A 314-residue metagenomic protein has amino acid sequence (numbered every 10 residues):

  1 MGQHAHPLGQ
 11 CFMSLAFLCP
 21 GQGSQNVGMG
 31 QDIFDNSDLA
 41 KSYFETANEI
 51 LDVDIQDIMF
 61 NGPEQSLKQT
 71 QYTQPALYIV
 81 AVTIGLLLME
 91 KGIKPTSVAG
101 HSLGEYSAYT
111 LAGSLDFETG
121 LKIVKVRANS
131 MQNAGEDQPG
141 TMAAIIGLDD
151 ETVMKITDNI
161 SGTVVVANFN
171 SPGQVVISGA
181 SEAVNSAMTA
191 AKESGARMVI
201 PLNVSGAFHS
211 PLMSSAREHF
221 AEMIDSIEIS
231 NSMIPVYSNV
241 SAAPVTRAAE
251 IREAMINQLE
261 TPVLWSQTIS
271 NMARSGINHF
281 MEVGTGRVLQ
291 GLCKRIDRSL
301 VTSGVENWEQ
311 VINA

Functional and structural regions predicted by a protein language model:
L8, F12-V153, M198, L202 (+2 more regions): FabD-like malonyl-/acyl-CoA
Q22-S24, L51, A112-E260: Alpha/beta catalytic cores of group-transfer enzymes, especially the acyltransferase/condensing modules of polyketide
T73-P75, A207, P262: Glycine-rich phosphate/pyrophosphate-binding beta-alpha loops
T261-I277: A short, acidic, amphipathic alpha-helical segment used as a generic capping/interface helix at domain edges
